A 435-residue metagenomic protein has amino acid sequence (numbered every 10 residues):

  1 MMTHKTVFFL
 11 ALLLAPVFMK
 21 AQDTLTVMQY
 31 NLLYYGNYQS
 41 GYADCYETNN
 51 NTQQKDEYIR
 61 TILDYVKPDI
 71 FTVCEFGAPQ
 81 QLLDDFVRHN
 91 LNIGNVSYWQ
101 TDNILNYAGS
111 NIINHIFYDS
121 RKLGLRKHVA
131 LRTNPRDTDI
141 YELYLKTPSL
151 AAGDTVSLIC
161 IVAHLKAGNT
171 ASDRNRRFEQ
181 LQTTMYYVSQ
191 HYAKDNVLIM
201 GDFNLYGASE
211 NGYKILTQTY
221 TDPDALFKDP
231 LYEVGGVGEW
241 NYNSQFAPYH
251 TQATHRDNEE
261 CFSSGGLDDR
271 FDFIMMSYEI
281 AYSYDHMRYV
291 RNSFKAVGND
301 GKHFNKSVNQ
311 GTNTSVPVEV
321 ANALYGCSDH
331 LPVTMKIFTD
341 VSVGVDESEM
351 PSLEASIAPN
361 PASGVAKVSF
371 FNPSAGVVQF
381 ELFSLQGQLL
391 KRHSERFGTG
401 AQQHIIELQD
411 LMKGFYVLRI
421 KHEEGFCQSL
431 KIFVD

Functional and structural regions predicted by a protein language model:
M1-T24, V345: Bacterial Sec-dependent N-terminal signal peptides
H4-V7, Q252-H255, G400: N-terminal compositionally biased, intrinsically disordered segments and leader/signal-like regions
A15, K67, L331, A358-N360 (+1 more regions): Hydrophobic alpha-helix-in-membranes signature
Q22-S342: Divalent cation-coordinating acidic motifs and surrounding scaffolds that mediate Ca2+/Mg2+/Mn2+/Zn2+-dependent binding
G77, R121-L123, T147-S149, K166 (+7 more regions): Residues that cap or initiate secondary-structure elements
T339-P351: Low-complexity, Pro/Thr/Ser/Gly/Ala-rich linker/spacer regions in secreted, extracellular modular proteins
E349-D435: C-terminal outer-membrane/trafficking sorting elements
